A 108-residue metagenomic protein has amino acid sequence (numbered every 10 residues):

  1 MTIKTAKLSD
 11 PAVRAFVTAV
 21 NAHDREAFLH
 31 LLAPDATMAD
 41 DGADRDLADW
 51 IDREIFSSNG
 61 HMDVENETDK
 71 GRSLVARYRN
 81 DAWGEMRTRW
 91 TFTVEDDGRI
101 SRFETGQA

Functional and structural regions predicted by a protein language model:
M1-A22, H30, P34: Short, low-complexity N-terminal intrinsically disordered segments enriched in polar/charged residues
F16, A27-L29, A36, L47 (+2 more regions): Hydrophobic pocket/interface hotspot
V20, D24, I55-S58: Short amphipathic alpha-helical segments enriched in hydrophobics
A22-R25, D41, W83: Alpha-helix boundary/capping and short turn/kink residues
L31-R45, W50-E54: A short gly/proline-enriched turn/hairpin at secondary-structure junctions
A48-D96, E104: Surface-exposed, charged secondary-structure patches
Q107-A108: A short acidic/small-residue loop/turn micro-motif
